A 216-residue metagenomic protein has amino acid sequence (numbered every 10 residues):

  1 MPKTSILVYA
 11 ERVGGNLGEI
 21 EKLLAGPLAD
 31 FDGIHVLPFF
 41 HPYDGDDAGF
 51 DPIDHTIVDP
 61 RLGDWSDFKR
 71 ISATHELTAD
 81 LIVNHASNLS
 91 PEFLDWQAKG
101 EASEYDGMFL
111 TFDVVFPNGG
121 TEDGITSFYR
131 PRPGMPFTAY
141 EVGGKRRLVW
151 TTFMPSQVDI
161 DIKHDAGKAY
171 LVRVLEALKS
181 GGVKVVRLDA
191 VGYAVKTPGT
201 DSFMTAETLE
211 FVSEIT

Functional and structural regions predicted by a protein language model:
P2-H164, A169, E176, S180 (+1 more regions): Acidic/aromatic-lined carbohydrate-recognition and catalytic surfaces of CAZymes acting on diverse glycans
G181-V185: A glycine-centered loop/beta-turn motif at secondary-structure junctions
V186-A190: Extended, hydrophobic alpha-helical segments in both membrane/secreted and soluble proteins
